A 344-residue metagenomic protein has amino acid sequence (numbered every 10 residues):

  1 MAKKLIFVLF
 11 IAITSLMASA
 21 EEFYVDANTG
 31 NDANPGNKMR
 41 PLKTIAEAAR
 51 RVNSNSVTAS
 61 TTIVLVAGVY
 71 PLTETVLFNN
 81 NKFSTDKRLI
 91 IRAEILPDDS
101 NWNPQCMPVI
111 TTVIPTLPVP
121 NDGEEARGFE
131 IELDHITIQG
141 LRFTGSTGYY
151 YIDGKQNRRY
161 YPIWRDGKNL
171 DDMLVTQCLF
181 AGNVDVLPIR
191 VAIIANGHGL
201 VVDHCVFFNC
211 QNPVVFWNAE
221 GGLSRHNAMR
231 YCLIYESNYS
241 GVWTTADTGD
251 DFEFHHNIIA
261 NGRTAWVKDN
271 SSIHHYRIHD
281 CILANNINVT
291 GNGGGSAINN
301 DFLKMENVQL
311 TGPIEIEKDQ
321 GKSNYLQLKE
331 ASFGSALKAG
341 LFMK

Functional and structural regions predicted by a protein language model:
F7-S15: Bacterial N-terminal signal peptides
A18-A20: Boundary at the C-terminal end of the N-terminal hydrophobic targeting segment
A27-V66, E330-G334, K338, F342: Acidic Gly/Asp/Thr-rich repetitive segments characteristic of extracellular carbohydrate-active and adhesion proteins
A46-K87, P97-M107, I316-L328: N-terminal, post-signal-peptide segments of secreted/periplasmic proteins
R50, T75-N80, M107, T111-E130 (+6 more regions): Extracellular beta-strand/beta-solenoid scaffold signature
K82-Y151, V184, T311-G312: Right-handed parallel beta-helix/beta-spiral solenoid domain characteristic of secreted/periplasmic
R88, D134-G145, N169-V184, R190-A192 (+5 more regions): Right-handed parallel beta-helix
F302-K344: C-terminal accessory segments
